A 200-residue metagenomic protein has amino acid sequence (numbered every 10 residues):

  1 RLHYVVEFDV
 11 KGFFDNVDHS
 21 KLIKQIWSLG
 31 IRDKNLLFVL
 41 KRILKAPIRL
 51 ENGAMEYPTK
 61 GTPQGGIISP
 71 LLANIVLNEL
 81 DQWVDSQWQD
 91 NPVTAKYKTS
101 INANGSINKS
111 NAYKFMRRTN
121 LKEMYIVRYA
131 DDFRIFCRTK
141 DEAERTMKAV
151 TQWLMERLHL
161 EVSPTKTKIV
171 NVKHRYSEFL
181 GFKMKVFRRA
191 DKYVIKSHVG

Functional and structural regions predicted by a protein language model:
R1-P164, I169-V172, Y176: Conserved polymerase palm-domain catalytic core
K140, L180-G200: Active-site and adjacent loop segments of nucleotide-processing enzymes that use two-metal-ion phosphate chemistry
